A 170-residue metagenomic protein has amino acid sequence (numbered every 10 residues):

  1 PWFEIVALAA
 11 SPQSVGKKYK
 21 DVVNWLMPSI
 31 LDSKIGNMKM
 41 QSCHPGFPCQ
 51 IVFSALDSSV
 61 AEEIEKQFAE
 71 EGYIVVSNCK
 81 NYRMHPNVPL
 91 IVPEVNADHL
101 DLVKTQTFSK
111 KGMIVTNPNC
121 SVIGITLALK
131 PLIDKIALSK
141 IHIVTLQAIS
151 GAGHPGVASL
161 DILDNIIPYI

Functional and structural regions predicted by a protein language model:
P1-P168: N-terminal Rossmann-like NAD(P) cofactor-binding subdomain of oxidoreductases, focused on the glycine-rich
